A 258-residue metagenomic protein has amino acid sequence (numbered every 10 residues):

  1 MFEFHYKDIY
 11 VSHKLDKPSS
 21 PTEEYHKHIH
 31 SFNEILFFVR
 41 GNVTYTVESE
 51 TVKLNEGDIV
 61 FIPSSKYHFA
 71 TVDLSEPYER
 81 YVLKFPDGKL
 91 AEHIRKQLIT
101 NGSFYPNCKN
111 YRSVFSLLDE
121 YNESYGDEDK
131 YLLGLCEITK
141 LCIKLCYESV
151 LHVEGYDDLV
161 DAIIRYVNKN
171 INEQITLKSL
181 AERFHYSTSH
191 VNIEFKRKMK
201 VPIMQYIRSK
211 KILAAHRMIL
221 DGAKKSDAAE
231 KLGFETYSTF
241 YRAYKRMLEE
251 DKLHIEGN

Functional and structural regions predicted by a protein language model:
M1-K53, L74, T239: Generic protein-terminus/edge-of-domain signal
S49-S64: Short acidic-glycine-tyrosine-enriched beta hairpin
G57, V191, F195, T239-F240 (+1 more regions): Short hydrophobic/aromatic patch on the recognition helix
S65-K89: Ligand-binding loop in jelly-roll beta-barrel domains
Y81-G88, N107-K169, Y186, H190-N192: An amphipathic alpha-helical interaction segment
D87-Y105: Double-stranded beta-helix
R165, K169, K178, R197-Y237 (+2 more regions): Terminal helix-turn-helix DNA-binding modules in bacterial transcription factors
K200-I203, M247-K252: Short, solvent-exposed alpha-helical "recognition" segments
